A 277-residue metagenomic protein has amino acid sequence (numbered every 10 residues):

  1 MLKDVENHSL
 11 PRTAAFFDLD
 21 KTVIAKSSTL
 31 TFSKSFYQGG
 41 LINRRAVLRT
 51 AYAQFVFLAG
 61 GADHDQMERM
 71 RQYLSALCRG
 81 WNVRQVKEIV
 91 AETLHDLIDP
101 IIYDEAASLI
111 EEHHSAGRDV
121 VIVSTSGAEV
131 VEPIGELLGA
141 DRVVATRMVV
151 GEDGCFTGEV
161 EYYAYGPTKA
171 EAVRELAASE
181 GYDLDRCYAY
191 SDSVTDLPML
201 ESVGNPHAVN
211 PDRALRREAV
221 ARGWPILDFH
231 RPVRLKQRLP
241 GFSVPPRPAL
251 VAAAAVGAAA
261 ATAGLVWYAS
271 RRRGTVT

Functional and structural regions predicted by a protein language model:
M1-D63: Active-site neighborhood of HAD-like aspartate-dependent phosphohydrolases
M1-E6, L10-R12, H95-T277: C-terminal cap/substrate-recognition subdomain and adjoining C-terminal extension of metal-dependent phosphatase-like
S28-T29, L41-E112: A metal-dependent, Asp-based hydrolase signature
